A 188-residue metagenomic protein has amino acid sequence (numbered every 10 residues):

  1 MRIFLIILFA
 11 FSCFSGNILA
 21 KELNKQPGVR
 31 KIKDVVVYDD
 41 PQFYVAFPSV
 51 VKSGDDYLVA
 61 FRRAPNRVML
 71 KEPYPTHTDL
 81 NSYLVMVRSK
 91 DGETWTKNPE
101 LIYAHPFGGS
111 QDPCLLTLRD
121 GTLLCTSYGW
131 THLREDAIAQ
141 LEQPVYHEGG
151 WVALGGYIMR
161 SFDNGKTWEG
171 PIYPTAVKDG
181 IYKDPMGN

Functional and structural regions predicted by a protein language model:
I3-S12: Sec-dependent N-terminal signal peptides
S15-A20: Boundary at the C-terminal end of the N-terminal hydrophobic targeting segment
K21-N188: Asp-box/BNR beta-propeller blade signature and adjacent active/binding-site loops in extracellular glycan-interacting
